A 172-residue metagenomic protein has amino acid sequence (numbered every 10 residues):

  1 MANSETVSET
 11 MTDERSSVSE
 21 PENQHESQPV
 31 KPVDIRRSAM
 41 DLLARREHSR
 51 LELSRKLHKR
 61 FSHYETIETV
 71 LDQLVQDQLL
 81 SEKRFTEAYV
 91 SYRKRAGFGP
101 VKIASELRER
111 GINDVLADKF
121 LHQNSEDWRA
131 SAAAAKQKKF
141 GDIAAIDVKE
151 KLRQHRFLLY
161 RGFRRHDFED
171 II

Functional and structural regions predicted by a protein language model:
M1-I172: An alpha-helical, amphipathic repeat domain used for nucleic-acid recognition, typified by the mTERF helical solenoid
